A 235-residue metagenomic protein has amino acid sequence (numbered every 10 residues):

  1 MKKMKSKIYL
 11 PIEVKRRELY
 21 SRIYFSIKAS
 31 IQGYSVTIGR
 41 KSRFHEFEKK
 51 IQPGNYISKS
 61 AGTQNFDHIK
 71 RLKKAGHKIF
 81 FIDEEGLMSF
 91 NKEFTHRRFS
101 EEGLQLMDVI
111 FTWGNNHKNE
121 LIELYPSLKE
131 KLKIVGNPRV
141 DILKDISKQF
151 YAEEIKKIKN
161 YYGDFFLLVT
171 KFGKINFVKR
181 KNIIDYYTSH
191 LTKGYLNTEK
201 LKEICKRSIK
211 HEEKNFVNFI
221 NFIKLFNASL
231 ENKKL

Functional and structural regions predicted by a protein language model:
M1-L10, N215-F222: Generic start-of-chain signal for non-secretory N-termini
K3-K156, L168-F177: Active-site and donor-binding regions of nucleotide-sugar-utilizing enzymes
K148-L235: Conserved catalytic-core segment of nucleotide-activated headgroup transferases in glycan assembly
